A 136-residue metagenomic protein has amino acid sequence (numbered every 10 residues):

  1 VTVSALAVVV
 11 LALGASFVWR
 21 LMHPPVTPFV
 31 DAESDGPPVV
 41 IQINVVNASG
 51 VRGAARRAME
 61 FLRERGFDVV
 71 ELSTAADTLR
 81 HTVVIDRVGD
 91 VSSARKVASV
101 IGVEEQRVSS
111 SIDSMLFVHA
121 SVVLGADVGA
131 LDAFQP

Functional and structural regions predicted by a protein language model:
V3-S16: Hydrophobic membrane-insertion alpha-helices, especially the h-region of bacterial N-terminal signal peptides
S16-V26, G53-F61: Phosphate-binding glycine-rich loops and adjacent basic patches that engage nucleotide phosphates, nucleic-acid
L21-P38: Ser/Thr/Pro/Gly-rich low-complexity linker/stalk segments immediately outside membranes or between
D35-A75: Extracytoplasmic/periplasm-facing segments of secreted or lipoprotein envelope proteins
R57-M59, R65-G129: BRCT (BRCA1 C-terminal) domain core and associated BRCT-interaction motifs
L131-Q135: Solvent-exposed, non-transmembrane alpha-helical starts
